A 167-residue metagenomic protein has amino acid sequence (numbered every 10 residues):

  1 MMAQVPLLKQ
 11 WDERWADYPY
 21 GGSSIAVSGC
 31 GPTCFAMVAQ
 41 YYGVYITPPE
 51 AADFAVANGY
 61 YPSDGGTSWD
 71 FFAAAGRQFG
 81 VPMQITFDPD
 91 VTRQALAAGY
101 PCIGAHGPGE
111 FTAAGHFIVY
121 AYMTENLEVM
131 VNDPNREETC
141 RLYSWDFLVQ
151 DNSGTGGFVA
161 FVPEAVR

Functional and structural regions predicted by a protein language model:
M1, A74-Q78, Q150-S153: Short, conserved catalytic or adaptor-binding loops enriched in Gly and charged residues
M1-Y61, P108: Active-site-adjacent structural segments surrounding the nucleophilic cysteine of cysteine proteases and isopeptidases
L7-K9, M123-R167: Noncatalytic regulatory segments and standalone regulatory/sensor domains
E13-R14, M37, G59-P62, P89-V91 (+4 more regions): Solvent-exposed loop/turn segments at secondary-structure junctions within structured extracellular/periplasmic domains
A26, G31-V38, S68-A75, D88-T92 (+1 more regions): Stable alpha-helical elements in mature extracytoplasmic
D53-F87: Mid-length scaffold segments of soluble, non-membrane domains
R77, Q84-M130, V166: Active-site-adjacent substructure of cysteine-protease-like catalytic cores
